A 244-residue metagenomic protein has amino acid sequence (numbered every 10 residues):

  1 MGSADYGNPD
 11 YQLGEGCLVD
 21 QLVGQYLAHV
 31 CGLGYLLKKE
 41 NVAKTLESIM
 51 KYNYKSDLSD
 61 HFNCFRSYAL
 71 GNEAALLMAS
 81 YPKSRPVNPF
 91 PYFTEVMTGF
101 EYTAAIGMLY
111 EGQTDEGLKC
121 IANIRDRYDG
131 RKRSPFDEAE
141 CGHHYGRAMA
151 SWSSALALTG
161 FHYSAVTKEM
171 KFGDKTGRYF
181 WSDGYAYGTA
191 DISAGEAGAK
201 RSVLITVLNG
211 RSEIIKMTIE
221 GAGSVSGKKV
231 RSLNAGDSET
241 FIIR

Functional and structural regions predicted by a protein language model:
M1-M97, D129-G130: Extended glycan-interaction surfaces of carbohydrate-active proteins
Y68-A74, F90, T94, E101-I243: Non-catalytic C-terminal accessory modules of carbohydrate-active enzymes
